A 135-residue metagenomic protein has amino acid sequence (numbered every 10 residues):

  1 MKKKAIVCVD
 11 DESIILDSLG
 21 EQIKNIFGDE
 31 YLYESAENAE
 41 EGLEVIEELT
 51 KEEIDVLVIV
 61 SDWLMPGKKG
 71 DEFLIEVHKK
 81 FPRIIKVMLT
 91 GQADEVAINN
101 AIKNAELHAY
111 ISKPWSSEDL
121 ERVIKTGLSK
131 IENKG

Functional and structural regions predicted by a protein language model:
V7, T50-V60: Active-site beta3 strand of CheY-like receiver
C8, S13-N38: Two-component/phosphorelay signaling modules centered on CheY-like receiver
G20, S35-E48, G70: Helix N-cap/capping motif at the beta->alpha junctions
E44, D71-R83: Short amphipathic alpha-helix used as the core "switch/output" element in two-component signaling
M65: Receiver (REC) domain active-site loop signature in two-component systems and cognate sites in sensor histidine kinases
E72, A93-A109: Alpha4 helix (beta4-alpha4-beta5 surface) of REC/receiver domains from two-component response regulators
L89-T90: Hydrophobic/aromatic residues positioned on beta-strands within the core alpha/beta folds
W115-I124, L128: C-terminal output helix
